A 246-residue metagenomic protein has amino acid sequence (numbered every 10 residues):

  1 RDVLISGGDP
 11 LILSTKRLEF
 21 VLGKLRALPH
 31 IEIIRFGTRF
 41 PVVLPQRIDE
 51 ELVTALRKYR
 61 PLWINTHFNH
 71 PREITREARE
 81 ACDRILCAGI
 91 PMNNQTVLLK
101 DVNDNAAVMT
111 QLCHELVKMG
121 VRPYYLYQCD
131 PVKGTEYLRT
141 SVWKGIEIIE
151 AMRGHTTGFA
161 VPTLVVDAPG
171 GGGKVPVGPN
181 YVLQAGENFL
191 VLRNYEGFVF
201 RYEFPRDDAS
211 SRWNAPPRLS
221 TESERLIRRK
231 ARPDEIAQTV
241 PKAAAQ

Functional and structural regions predicted by a protein language model:
R1-D2, L11-T156: Conserved AdoMet/S-adenosylmethionine-binding subsite of the radical SAM
G8: Short acidic donor-binding/metal-coordinating loop in glycosyltransferase active sites
V117-Q246: Auxiliary Fe-S-binding modules of radical SAM enzymes
